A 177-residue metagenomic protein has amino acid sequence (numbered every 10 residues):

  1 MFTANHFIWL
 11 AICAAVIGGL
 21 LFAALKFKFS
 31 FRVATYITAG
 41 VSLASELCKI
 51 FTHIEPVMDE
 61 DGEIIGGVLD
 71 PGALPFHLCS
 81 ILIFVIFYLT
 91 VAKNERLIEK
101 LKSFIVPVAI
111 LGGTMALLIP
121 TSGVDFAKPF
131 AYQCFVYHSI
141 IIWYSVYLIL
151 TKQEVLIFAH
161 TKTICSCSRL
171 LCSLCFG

Functional and structural regions predicted by a protein language model:
M1-V16: Hydrophobic transmembrane alpha-helical segments in integral membrane proteins
V16-A23, I86-Y88, I141-A159: Alpha-helical transmembrane segments in multipass membrane proteins, preferentially the mid-helix core
F29-V41, L97-V106: Membrane-interfacial loop-to-transmembrane alpha-helix junctions, especially the N-terminal start
S30-F31, V155-C165: Membrane-interfacial entry segments at the cytosolic side of transmembrane helices
L47-G62, L117-F126: Juxtamembrane "helix-exit" motif on the non-cytosolic side of transmembrane helices
E60-F76, F126-V136: Non-cytosolic membrane-interface motifs at loop->transmembrane helix junctions
L89-I149: Membrane-proximal helix-loop-helix units in multi-pass membrane proteins
I164-G177: Hydrophobic alpha-helical membrane-insertion segments
